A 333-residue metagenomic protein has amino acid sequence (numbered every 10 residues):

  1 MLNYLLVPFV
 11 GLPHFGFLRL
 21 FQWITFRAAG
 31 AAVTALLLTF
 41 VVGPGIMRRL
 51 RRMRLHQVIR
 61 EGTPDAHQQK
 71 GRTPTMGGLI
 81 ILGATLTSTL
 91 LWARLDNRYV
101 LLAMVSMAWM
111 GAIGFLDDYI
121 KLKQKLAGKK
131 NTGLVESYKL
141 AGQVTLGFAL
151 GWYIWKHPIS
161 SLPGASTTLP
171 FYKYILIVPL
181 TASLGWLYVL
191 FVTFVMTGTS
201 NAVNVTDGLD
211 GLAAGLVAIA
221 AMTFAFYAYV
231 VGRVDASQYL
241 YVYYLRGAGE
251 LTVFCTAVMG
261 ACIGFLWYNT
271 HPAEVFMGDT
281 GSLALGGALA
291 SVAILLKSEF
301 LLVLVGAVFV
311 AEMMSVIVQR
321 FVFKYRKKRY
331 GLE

Functional and structural regions predicted by a protein language model:
M1-A311: "…together with the soluble PPM/PP2C metallo-phosphatase catalytic core" -> "…together with the soluble PPM/PP2C
H271, V322-R326: Short amphipathic alpha-helical interaction patches enriched in hydrophobic/aromatic residues with interspersed Lys/Arg
G306-V308, R320-F323: Short, loop-centered acidic/histidine patches that primarily coordinate divalent metals
M313-F321: Predominantly late transmembrane helices and immediately cytosolic-facing juxtamembrane segments
I317, R326-E333: Divalent-cation-assisted or electrostatically stabilized phosphate/pyrophosphate-binding catalytic cores
